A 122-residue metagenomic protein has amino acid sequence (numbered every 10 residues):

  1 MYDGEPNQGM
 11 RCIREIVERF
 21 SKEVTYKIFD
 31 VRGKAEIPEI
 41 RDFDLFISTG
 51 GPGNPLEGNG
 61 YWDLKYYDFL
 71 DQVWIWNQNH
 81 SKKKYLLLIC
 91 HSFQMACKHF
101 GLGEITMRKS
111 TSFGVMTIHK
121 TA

Functional and structural regions predicted by a protein language model:
M1-N77: N-terminal beta1-alpha1 cap of cysteine-dependent amidohydrolase-like domains
F43, S48-T121: Cysteine-nucleophile active-site neighborhood
